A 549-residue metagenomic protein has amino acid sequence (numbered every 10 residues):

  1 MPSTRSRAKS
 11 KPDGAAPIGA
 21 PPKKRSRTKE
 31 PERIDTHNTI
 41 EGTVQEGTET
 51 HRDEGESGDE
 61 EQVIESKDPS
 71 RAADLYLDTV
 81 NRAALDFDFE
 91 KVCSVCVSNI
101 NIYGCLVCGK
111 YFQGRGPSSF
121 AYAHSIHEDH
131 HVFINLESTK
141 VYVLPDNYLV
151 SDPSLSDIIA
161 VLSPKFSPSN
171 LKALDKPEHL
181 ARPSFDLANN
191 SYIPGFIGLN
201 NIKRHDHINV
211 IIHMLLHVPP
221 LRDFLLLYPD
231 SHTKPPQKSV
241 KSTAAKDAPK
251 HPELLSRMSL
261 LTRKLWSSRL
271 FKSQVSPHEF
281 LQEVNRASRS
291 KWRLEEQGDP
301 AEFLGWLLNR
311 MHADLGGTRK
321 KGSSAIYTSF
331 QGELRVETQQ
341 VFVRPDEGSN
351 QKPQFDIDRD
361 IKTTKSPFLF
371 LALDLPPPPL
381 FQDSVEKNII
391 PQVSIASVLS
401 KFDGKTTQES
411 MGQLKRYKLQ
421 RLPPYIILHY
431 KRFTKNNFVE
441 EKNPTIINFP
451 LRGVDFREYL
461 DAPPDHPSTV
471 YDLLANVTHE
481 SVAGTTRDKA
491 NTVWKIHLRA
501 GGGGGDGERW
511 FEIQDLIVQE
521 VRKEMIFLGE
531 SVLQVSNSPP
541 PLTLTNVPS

Functional and structural regions predicted by a protein language model:
P2-S549: UBL (ubiquitin/ubiquitin-like) substrate-recognition surfaces within cysteine isopeptidase catalytic folds
